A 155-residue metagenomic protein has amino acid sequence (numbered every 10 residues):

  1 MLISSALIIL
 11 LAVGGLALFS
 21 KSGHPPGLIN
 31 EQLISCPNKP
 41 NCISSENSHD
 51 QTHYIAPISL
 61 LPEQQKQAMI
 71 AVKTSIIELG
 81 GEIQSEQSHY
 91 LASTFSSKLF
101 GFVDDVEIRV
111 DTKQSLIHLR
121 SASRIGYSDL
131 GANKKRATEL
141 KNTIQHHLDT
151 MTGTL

Functional and structural regions predicted by a protein language model:
L2-I3, G14-L155: Ser/Thr-rich, low-complexity intrinsically disordered terminal regions
I9-L10: Acidic, proline/glycine-enriched N-terminal capping motif
